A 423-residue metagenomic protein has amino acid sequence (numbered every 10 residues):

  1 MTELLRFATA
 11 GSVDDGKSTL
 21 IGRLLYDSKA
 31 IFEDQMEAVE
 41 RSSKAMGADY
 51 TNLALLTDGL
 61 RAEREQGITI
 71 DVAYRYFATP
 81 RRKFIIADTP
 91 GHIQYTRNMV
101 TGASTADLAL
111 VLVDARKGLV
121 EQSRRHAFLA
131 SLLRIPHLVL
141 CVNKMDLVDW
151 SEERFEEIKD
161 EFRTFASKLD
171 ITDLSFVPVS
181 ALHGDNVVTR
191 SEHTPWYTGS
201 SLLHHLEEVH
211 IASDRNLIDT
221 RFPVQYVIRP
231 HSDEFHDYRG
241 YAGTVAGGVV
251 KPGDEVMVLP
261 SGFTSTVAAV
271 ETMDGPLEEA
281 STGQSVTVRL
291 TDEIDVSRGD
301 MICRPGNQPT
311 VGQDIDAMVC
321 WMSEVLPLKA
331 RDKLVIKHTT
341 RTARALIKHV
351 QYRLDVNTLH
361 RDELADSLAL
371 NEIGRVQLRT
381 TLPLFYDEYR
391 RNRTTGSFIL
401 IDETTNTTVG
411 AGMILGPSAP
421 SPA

Functional and structural regions predicted by a protein language model:
M1-F7, D15-T19, T79-P80, H231-A423: C-terminal effector/interaction modules appended to NTPase cores
T2-Q94, A106: P-loop NTPase switch module centered on the Walker A-proximal segment
L4, R82-F84, T89-Y95, A103-A127 (+1 more regions): Conserved Switch II/interswitch segment of TRAFAC-class P-loop GTPases
D14, L20, V39, G67 (+13 more regions): Residue-level signature of catalytic and energy-coupling elements of molecular machines, predominantly ATP/GTP-dependent
D15, Y26-I31, H92-I93, R116-V120 (+5 more regions): Conserved nucleotide-binding/hydrolysis micro-motifs of P-loop NTPases
L20-L24, A38, N98, Q122-L129 (+2 more regions): Alpha-helical scaffold elements adjacent to nucleotide-binding pockets in ATP/GTP-utilizing enzyme cores
M46-T51, D58-I70, F165-L174, E207-T220 (+5 more regions): Active-site phosphate-binding and catalytic loops of NTP-dependent enzymes
P136, V148-D219: Canonical P-loop GTPase G-domain recognition
